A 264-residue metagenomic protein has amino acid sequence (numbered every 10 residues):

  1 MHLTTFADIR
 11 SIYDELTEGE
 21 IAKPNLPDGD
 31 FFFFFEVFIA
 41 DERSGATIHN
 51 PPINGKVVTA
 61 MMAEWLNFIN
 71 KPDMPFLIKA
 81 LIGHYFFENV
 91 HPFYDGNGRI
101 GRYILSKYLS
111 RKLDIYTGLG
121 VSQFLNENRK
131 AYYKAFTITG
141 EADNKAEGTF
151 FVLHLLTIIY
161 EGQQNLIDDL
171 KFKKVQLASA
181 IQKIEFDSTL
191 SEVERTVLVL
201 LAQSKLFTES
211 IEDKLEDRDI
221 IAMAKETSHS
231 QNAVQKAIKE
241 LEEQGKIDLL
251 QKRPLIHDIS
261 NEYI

Functional and structural regions predicted by a protein language model:
M1-I264: FIC/Doc superfamily catalytic core
